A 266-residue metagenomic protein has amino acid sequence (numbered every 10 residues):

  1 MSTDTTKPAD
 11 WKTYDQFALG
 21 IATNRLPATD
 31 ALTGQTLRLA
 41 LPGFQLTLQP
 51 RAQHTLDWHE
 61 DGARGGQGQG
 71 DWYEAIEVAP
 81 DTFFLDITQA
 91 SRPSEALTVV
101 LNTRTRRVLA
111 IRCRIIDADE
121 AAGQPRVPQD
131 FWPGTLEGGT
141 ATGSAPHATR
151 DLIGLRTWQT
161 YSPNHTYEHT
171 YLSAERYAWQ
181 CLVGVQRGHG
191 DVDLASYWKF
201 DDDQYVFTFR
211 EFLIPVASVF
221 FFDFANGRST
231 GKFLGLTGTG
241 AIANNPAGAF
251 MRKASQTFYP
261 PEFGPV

Functional and structural regions predicted by a protein language model:
M1-T55, G264-P265: Hydrophobic, helix-prone linear segments
T6-A9, Y14, A118-G143, T239-V266: Edge beta-strand at a domain terminus
D30-Q35, L48-L56, V78-T82, V100-L109 (+4 more regions): Short, solvent-exposed coil/turn segments at beta-strand boundaries
L37-A40, D57-D61, F84-Q89, T157-T160 (+2 more regions): Short beta-strand segments that buttress and anchor functional surface loops
L39-Y73, H165-W198: N-terminal glycine/threonine-rich, aromatic-flanked beta-hairpin/loop signature
A63-L97, V185-N226: Contiguous, well-ordered beta-strand patches that form the walls/edges of small beta-barrel/beta-sandwich domains
R107-P163: Surface-exposed beta-loop interaction hotspot
L194, V206-T208, L213-P260: C-terminal, beta-strand-rich globular interaction domains
